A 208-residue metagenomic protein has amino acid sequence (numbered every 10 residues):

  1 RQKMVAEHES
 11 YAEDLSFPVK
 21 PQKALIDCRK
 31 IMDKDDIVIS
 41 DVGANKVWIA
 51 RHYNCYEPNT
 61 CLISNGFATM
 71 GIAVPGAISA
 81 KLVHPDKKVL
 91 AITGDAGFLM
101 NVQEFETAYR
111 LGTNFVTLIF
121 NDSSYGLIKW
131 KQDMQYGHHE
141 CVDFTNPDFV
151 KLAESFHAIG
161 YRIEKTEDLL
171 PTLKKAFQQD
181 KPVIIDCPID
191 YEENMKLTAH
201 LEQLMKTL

Functional and structural regions predicted by a protein language model:
R1-P75, A80: Active-site diphosphate/adenylate-binding microenvironment
D36-V38, H84-V89, F115, K181-C187: Generic beta-sheet signal
V42-K46, D122-S124, I189-E193: Glycine-rich beta-alpha junction loops
V47-Y125: Thiamine diphosphate
C55-P58, Y109, D133-H138, Q179-D180 (+1 more regions): Short, hinge-like loop/turn segments at secondary-structure boundaries
F105-E106, L127-Q135: Active-site-proximal loop->helix
Q132-T172: Conserved thiamine diphosphate
T166-L208: Glycine/aspartate-rich loop-and-adjacent alpha/beta segment that forms the canonical ThDP
